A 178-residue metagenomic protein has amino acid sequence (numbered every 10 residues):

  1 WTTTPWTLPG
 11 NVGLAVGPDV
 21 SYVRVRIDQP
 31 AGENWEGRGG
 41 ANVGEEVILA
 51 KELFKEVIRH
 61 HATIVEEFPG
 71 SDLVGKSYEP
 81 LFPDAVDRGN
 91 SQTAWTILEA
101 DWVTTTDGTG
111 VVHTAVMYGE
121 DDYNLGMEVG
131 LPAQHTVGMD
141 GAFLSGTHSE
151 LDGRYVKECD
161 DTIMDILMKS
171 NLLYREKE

Functional and structural regions predicted by a protein language model:
W1-P9, S21-V23, D28-N34, G75 (+2 more regions): Residue patterns forming the tRNA-binding/recognition surfaces of aminoacyl-tRNA synthetases and related DALR
G13-L14, V20-V111, E120-Y123: Protease-associated
